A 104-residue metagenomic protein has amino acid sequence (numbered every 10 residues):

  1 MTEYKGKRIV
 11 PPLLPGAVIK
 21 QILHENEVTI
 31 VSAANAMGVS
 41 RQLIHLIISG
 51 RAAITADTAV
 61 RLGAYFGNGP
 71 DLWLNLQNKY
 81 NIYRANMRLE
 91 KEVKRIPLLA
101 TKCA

Functional and structural regions predicted by a protein language model:
T2-V28: A short, Lys/Arg-rich alpha-helix, primarily the initiator
L23, A34, G63: The alpha-helix within a helix-turn-helix
V28-H45: Short alpha-helical DNA-recognition segment
S40, R51, F66, Q77-Y80: The DNA-recognition helices of helix-turn-helix-type DNA-binding domains
R51-A56, I82-R84: Short, solvent-exposed alpha-helical "recognition" segments
D57-L72: DNA major-groove recognition helix of helix-turn-helix/homeodomain DNA-binding modules
L74-A104: Short, charged recognition helix plus adjacent turn of helix-turn-helix-like nucleic-acid-binding domains
